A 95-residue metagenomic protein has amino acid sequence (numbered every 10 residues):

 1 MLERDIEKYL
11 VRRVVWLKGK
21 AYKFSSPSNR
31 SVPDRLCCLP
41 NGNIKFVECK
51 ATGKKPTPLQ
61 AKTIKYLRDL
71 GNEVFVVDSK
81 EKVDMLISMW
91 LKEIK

Functional and structural regions predicted by a protein language model:
M1-K95: Catalytic phosphate/metal-binding cores of nucleic-acid and nucleotide-processing enzymes, i.e., regions that mediate
